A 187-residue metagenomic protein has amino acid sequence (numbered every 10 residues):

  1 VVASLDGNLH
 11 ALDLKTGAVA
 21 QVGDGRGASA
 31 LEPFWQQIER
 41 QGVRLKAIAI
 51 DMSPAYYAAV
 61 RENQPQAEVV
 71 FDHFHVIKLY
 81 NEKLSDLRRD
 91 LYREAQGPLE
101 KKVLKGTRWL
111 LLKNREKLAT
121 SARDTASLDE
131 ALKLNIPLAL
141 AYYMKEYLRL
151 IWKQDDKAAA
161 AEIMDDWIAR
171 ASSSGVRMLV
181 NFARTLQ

Functional and structural regions predicted by a protein language model:
S4-G7, L14-K15, V22-D24, E32-Q36 (+4 more regions): Acidic/histidine-rich catalytic cores and adjacent linkers of DNA breakage/strand-transfer/modification proteins
L9-H10, N81-Y92: Short, surface-exposed amphipathic charged segments that create phosphate/polyanion-binding patches used for binding
R26, Q64, S85-R88: Residues in and immediately flanking transmembrane alpha helices
S29: Internal alpha/beta domain cores that form substrate/cofactor-binding pockets in large enzymes and binding proteins
